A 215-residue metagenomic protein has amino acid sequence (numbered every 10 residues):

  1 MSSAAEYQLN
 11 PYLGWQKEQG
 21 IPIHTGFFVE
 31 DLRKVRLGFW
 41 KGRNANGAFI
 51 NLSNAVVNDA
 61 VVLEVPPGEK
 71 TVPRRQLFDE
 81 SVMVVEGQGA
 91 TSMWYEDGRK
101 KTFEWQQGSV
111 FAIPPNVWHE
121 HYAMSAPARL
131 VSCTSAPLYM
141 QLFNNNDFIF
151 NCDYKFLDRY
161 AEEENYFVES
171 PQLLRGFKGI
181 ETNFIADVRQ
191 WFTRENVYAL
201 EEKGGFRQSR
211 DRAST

Functional and structural regions predicted by a protein language model:
M1-V57, K155-T215: A short, N-terminal "cap"/entry segment at the start of jelly-roll beta-barrel domains of the cupin/DSBH fold
F49-S53, K70-Q76, M93, T102-F103 (+1 more regions): Short histidine-centered beta-strand/loop micro-motifs that create catalytic or ligand/metal-coordination sites
N54-V56, Y95-N116: Short acidic-glycine-tyrosine-enriched beta hairpin
A60-E64, W94, Y122: A structural feature that tracks compact, well-ordered secondary-structure segments with a strong bias toward
V62-L63, V72-R75, D79-V84, T102-F103 (+1 more regions): His/acidic/aromatic-lined binding-pocket segments of jelly-roll/cupin-type domains and related regulatory beta-sandwich
P66-P67, Q76-E96, T215: Glycine- and acidic-residue-biased ligand/ion/polar-headgroup-sensing regions
E69-V72, A90-T91, S109-H121, P127: Histidine-centered metal-chelating micro-motifs
S81-M83, A112, S125-N146: A short hydrophobic beta-strand segment most commonly corresponding to one strand of the jelly-roll/cupin
